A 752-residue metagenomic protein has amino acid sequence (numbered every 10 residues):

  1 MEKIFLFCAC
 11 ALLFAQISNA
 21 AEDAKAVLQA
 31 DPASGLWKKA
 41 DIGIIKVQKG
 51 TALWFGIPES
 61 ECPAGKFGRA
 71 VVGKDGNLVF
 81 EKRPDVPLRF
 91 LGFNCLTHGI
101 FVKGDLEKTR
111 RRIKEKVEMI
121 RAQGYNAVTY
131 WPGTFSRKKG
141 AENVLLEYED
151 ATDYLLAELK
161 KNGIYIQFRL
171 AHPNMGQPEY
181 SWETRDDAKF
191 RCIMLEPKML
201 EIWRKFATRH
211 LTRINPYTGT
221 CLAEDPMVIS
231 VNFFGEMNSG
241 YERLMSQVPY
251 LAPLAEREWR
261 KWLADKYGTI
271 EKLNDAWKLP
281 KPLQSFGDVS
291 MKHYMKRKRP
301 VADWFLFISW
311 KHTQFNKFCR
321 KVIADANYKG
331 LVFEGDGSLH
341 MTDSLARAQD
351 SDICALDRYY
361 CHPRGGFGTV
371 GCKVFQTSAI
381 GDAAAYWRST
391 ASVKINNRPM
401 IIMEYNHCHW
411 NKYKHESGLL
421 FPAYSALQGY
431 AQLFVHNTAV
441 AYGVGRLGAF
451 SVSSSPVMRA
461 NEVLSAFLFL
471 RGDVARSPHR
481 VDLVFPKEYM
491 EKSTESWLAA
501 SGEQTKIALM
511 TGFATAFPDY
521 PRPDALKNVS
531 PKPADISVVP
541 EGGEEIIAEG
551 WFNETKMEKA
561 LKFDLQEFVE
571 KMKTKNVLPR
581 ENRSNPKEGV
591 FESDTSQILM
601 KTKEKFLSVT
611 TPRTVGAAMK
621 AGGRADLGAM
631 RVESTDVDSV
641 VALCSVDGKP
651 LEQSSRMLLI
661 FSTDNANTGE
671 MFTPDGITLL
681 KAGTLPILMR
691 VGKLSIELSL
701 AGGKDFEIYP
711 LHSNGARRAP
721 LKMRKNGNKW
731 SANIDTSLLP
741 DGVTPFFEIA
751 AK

Functional and structural regions predicted by a protein language model:
I4-L13: Sec-dependent N-terminal signal peptides
L13-N19: C-terminal segment of classical bacterial N-terminal signal peptides
A21-K66: N-terminal pre-domain segments of enzymes
G65-S351: Active-site mouth of glycoside hydrolases
F315-F333, L339-C361, C372-R522, V529-P531: Catalytic-core region of carbohydrate-active enzymes that cleave or remodel glycosidic bonds
R471, R476-P710, N733: Long, low-hydrophobicity ectodomains and other hydrophilic envelope-associated domains
G715-K722: Surface-exposed loop/edge segments in extracytoplasmic proteins
N728-K752: C-terminal beta-strand-rich structural cap/linker in extracellular carbohydrate-active enzymes
